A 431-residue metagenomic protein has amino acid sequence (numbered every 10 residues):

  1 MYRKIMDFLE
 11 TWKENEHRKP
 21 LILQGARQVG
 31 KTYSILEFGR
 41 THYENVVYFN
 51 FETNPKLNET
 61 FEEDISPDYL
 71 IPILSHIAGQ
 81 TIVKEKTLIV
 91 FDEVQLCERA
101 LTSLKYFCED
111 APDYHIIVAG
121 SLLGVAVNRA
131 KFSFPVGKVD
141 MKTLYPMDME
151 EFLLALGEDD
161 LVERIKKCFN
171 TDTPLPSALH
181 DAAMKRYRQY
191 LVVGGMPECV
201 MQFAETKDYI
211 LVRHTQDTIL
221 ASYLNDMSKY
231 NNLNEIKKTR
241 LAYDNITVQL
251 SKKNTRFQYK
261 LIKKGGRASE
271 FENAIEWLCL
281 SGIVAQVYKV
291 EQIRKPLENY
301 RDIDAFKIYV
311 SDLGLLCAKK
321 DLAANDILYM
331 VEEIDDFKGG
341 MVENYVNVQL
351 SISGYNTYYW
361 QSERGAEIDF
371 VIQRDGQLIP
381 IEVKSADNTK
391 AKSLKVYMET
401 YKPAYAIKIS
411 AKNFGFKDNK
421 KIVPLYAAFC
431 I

Functional and structural regions predicted by a protein language model:
Y2-E16: Pre-Walker A adenine-sensing motif
K31: Conserved lysine of the Walker
S34, F38: Hydrophobic positions on the alpha1 helix immediately C-terminal to the Walker A/P-loop
T53-E85: Short glycine-rich substrate-engagement loop in P-loop NTPases that contacts/grips substrate
V90, H115-S121, T143: Structural recognition of the conserved hydrophobic beta-strand(s) that form the central parallel beta-sheet of P-loop
V127-S251: Interdomain motor-coupling "hinge/lid" segment immediately C-terminal to the ATP-binding subdomain of NTP-driven enzymes
M196, V200-I368, I372: Accessory nucleic acid-recognition modules appended to NTPase machines
L350, I368-D387, A406: Conserved catalytic cores of phosphodiester-cleaving nucleases, focusing on short active-site segments
